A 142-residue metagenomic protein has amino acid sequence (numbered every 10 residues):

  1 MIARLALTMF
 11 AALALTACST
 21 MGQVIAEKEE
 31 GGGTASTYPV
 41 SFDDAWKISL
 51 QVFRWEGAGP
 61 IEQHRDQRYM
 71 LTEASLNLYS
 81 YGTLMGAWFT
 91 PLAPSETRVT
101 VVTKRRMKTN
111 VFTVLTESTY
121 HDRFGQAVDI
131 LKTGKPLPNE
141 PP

Functional and structural regions predicted by a protein language model:
M1-L7: Bacterial N-terminal signal peptides that target proteins for export
A14-A17: C-terminal motif of bacterial Sec signal peptides marking the signal peptidase cleavage site
S19-P142: Ser/Thr-rich, low-complexity intrinsically disordered terminal regions
